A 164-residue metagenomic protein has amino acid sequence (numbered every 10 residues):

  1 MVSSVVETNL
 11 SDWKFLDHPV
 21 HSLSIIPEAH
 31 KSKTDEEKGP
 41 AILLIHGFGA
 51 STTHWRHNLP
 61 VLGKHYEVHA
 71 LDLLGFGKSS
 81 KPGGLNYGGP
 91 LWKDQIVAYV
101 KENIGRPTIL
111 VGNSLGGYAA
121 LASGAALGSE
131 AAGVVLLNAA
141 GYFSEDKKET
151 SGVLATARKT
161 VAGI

Functional and structural regions predicted by a protein language model:
M1-V2: N-terminal chloroplast transit peptides
V6-E36, K64, H69-V111: Active-site loop/oxyanion-hole signature of alpha/beta-hydrolase fold enzymes
G39, G47-S51, S114: Active-site glycine-rich loops that stabilize anionic/oxyanionic intermediates across multiple enzyme folds
G47-H57, V68: Serine-hydrolase catalytic-loop signature spanning alpha/beta hydrolases and amidase-signature enzymes
G49, L74-G77, G141: Alpha/beta-hydrolase active-site loop signature
H54-R56, S79-L85, E145-K148: Conserved catalytic-core motifs of eukaryotic protein kinase domains, centered on the activation segment
Y118-A126, E130-I164: Flexible "cap/lid" loop of the alpha/beta hydrolase fold
